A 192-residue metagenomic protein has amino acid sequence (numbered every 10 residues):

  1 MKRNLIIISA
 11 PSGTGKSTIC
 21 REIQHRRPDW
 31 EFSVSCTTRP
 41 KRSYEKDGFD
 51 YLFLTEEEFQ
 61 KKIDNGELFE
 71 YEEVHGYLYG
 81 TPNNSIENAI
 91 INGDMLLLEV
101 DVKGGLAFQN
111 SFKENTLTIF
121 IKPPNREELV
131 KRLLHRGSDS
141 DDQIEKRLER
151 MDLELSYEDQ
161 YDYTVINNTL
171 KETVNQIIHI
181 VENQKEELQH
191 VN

Functional and structural regions predicted by a protein language model:
K2-I6: Pre-Walker A (Motif I) flank of P-loop NTPase domains
S9-P11: P-loop (Walker A) phosphate-binding loop of NTP-binding proteins
T14: ATP-binding Walker
S17: Walker A/P-loop
H25-S33: Post-Walker A helix-loop "phosphate-sensing" segment adjacent to the P-loop in P-loop NTPases
S35-L96, K103-L106: ATP-dependent small-molecule kinase phosphotransfer cores that center on conserved nucleotide phosphate-binding segments
L96-D101, S111-H135: Conserved phosphate-donor/acceptor-positioning beta-strand/loop module used by diverse small-molecule
K131, H135-D139, L153-N192: NTP-dependent small-molecule kinase module
